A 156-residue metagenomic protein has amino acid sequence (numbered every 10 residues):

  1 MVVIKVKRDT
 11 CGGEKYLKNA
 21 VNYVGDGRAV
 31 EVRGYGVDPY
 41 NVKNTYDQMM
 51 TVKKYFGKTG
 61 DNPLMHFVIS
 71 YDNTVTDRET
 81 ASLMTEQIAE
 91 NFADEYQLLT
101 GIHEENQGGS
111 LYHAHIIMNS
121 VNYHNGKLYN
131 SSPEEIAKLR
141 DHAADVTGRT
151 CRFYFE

Functional and structural regions predicted by a protein language model:
M1-E156: N-terminal nicking endonuclease/strand-transfer module with a His-rich metal-binding environment and a catalytic Tyr
